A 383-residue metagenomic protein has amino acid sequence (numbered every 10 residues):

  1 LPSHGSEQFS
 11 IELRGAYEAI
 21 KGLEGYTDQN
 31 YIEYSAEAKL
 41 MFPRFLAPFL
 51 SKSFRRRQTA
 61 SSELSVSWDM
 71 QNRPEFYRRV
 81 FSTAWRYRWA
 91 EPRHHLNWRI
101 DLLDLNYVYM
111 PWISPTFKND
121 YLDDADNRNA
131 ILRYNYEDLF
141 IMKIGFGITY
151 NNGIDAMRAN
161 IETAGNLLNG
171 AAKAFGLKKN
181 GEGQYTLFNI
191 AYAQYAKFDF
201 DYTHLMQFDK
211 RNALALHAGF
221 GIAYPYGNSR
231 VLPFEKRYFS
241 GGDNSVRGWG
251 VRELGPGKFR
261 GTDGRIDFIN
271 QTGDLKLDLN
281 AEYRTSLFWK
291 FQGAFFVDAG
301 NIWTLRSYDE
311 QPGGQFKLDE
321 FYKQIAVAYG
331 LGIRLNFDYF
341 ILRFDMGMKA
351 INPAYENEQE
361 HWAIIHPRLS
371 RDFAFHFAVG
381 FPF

Functional and structural regions predicted by a protein language model:
L1-H4, Q29: Membrane-proximal, glycine/serine-rich, low-complexity loop/turn segments characteristic of large bacterial
H4-Q8, S61, R93, I154 (+4 more regions): Strand-connecting loop/turn motifs
A16, L23-G221: Transmembrane beta-strand segments of outer-membrane beta-barrel domains in Gram-negative and organellar OMPs
Y17-G22, R73-F76, G165-N169, I222-N228 (+3 more regions): Flexible loop/turn segments at secondary-structure boundaries
A19-D28, F234, G313-L318, I325-V327 (+2 more regions): Short beta-alpha connecting loops at secondary-structure transitions that line or flank enzyme active sites
A90, Y134-G332, F375: Extended beta-strand-rich architecture
A299-F316, Y339, G347-I365, F381-F383: C-terminal beta-signal and adjacent terminal beta-strands/loops of Gram-negative outer-membrane beta-barrel proteins
L335-F340, L369-F383: Outer-membrane beta-barrel "beta-signal"
